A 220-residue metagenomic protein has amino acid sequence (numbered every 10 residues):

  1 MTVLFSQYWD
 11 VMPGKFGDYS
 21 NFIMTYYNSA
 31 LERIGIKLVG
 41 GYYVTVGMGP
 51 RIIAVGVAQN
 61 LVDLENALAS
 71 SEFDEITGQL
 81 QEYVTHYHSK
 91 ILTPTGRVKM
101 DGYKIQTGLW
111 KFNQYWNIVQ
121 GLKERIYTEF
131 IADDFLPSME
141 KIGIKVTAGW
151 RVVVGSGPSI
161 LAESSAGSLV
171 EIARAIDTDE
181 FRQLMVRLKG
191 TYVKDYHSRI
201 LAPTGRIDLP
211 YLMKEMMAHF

Functional and structural regions predicted by a protein language model:
M1-F220: Short S/T/G/P-rich N-terminal loop/turn motif that feeds into the first structured element of a domain
